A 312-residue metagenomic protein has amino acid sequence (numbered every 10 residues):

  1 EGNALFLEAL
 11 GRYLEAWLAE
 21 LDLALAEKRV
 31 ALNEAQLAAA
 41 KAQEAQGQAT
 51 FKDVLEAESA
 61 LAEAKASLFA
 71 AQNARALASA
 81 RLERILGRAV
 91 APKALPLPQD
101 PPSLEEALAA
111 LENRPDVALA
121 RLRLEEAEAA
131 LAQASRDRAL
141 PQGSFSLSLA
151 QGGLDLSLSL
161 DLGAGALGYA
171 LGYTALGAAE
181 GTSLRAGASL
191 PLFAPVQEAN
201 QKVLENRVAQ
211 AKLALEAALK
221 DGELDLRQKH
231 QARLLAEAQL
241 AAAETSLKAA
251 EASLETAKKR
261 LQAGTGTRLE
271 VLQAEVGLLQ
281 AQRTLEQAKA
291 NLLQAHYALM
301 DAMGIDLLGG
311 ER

Functional and structural regions predicted by a protein language model:
G2-A4, E27, K52, E56 (+4 more regions): Sec/SRP-type N-terminal targeting helices
A4-A118, R123, K229-A232, A236-L240 (+6 more regions): Periplasmic alpha-helical coiled-coil/stalk elements that build and connect Gram-negative outer-membrane
L7, R88, A109-A199, L224: A small-residue-enriched
Q151, E205-Q210, S246-A257, G277: Active/binding-pocket-proximal capping segment
E251-V271, D306-G309: A glycine-biased, small/acidic residue-tolerant capping/turn segment at secondary-structure junctions
A295-R312: Gram-negative outer-membrane assembly/targeting C-terminal domains
